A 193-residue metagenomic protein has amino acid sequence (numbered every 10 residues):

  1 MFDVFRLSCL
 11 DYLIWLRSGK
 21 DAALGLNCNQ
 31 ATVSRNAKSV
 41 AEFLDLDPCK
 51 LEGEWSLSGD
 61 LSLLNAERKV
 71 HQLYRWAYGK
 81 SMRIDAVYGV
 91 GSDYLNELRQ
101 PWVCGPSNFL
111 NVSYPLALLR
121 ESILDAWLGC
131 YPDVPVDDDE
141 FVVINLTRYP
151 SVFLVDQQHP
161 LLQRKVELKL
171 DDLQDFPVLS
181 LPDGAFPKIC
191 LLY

Functional and structural regions predicted by a protein language model:
M1-L110: N-terminal hydrophobic or amphipathic helices and topogenic motifs
Y78-Y88, E167-K188: Short loop->beta-strand "edge-of-pocket" segments that line small-molecule binding or catalytic clefts across diverse
I84-V90, L110, G129-P132, D156-Q158 (+1 more regions): Structural motif
V112-S113, E167: Structural motif corresponding to alpha-helix initiation and N-cap regions
S113-V155: Short beta-strand-centered segments that line the small-molecule binding cleft or hinge of alpha/beta clamshell
L146, P150-S151, V155-V178: Flexible hinge/capping segments at coil-to-helix
Y193: Conserved small/polar residues in nucleotide/adenosyl-binding loops
